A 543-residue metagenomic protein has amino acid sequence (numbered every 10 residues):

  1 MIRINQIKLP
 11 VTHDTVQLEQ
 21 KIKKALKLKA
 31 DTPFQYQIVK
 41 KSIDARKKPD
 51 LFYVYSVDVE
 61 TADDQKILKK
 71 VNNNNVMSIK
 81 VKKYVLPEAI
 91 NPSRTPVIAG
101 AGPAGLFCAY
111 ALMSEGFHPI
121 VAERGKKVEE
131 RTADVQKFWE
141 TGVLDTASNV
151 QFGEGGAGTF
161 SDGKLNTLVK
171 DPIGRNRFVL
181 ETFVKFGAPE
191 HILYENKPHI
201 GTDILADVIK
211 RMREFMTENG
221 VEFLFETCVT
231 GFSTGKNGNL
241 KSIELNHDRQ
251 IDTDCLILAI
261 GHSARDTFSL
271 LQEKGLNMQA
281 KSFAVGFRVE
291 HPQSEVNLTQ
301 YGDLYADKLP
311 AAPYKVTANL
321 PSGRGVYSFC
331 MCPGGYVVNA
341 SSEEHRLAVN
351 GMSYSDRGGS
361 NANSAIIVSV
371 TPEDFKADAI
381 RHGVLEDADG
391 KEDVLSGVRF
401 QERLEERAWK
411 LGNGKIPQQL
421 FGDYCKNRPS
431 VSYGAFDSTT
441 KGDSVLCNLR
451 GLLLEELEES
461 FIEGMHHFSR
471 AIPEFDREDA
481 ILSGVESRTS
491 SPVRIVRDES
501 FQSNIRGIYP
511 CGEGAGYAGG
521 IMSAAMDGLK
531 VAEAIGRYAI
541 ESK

Functional and structural regions predicted by a protein language model:
M1-Y53, V57-F160, K164-K543: Residues forming the flavin
